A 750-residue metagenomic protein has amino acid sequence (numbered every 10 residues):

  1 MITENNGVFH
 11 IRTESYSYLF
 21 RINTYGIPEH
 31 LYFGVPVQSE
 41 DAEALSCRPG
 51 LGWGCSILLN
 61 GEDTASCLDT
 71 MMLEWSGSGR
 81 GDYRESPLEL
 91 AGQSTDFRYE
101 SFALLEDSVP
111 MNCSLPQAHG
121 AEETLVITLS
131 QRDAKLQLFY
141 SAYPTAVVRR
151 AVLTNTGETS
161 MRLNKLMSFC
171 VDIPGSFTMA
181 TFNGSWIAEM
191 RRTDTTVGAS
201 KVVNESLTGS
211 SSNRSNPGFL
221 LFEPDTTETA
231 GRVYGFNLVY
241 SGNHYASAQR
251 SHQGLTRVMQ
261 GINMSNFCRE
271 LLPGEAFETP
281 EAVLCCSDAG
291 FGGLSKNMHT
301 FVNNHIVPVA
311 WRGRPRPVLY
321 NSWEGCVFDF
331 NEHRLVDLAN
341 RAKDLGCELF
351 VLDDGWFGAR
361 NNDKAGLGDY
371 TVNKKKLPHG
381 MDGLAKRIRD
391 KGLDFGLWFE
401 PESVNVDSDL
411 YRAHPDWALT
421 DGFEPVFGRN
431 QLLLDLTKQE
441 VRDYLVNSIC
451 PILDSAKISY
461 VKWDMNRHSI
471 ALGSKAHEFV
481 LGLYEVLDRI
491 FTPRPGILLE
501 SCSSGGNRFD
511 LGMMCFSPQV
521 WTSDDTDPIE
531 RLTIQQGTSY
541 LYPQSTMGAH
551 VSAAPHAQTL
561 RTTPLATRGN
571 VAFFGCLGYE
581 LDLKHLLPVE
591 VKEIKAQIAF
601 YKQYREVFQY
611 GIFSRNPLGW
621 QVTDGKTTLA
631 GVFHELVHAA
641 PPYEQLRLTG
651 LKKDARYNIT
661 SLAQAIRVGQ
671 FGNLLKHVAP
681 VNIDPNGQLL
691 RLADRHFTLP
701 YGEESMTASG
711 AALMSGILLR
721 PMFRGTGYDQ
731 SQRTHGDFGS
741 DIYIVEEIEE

Functional and structural regions predicted by a protein language model:
G7-E14, Y18, P28-Q249, S265 (+1 more regions): Polysaccharide-binding surfaces and accessory modules of carbohydrate-active proteins
S15, A151, G274, Y320 (+8 more regions): Conserved, mostly hydrophobic/aromatic
S15, F219-L220, R615-D654: Carbohydrate-binding surface patches
C67-M111, E223-S247, C285-A310, C347-D354 (+3 more regions): Glycine-rich, aromatic-flanked loop segments that form ligand/cofactor-binding clefts across common enzyme folds
D96-F102, R269-D288, D737-E746: Short Pro-Gly-centered flexible turn/kink motifs
W311-C450, I458-Y460: Aromatic-lined carbohydrate-binding/catalytic grooves of carbohydrate-active enzymes
K376-G380, R412-A566, F574-H585, E590: Active-site neighborhood of glycoside hydrolase catalytic domains
V637-E750: C-terminal beta-sandwich/jelly-roll accessory domains of carbohydrate-active enzymes
